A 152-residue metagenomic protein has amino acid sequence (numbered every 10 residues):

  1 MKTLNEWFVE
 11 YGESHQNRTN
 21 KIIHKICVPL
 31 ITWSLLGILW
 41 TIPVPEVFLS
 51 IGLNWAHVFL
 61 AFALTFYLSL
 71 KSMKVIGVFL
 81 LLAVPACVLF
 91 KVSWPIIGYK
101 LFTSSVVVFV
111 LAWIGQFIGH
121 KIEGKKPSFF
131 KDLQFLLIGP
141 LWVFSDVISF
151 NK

Functional and structural regions predicted by a protein language model:
M1-S14, R18, K121-K152: Membrane-proximal soluble regions of multi-pass membrane proteins
K2-L53: Alpha-helical transmembrane segments and their cytosolic membrane-interface
F8-P29, A63-V75, I122, S149: Membrane interfacial helix-start motif at the N-side
S34-L36, V58-F66, L82-F90: Hydrophobic, membrane-inserted alpha-helices
L36-N54, V88-S105: Helix-coil boundary and interhelical linker segments in multi-pass alpha-helical membrane proteins
H57-A61, I76-L80, F102-V106: Hydrophobic alpha-helical transmembrane segments
L60-M73, V108-G124, V143-V147: Transmembrane alpha-helical segments that form the membrane-embedded catalytic/substrate-channel core of multi-pass
I76-V84, K131-L133: Cytoplasmic-side transmembrane-helix entry/capping segments in multi-pass membrane proteins
